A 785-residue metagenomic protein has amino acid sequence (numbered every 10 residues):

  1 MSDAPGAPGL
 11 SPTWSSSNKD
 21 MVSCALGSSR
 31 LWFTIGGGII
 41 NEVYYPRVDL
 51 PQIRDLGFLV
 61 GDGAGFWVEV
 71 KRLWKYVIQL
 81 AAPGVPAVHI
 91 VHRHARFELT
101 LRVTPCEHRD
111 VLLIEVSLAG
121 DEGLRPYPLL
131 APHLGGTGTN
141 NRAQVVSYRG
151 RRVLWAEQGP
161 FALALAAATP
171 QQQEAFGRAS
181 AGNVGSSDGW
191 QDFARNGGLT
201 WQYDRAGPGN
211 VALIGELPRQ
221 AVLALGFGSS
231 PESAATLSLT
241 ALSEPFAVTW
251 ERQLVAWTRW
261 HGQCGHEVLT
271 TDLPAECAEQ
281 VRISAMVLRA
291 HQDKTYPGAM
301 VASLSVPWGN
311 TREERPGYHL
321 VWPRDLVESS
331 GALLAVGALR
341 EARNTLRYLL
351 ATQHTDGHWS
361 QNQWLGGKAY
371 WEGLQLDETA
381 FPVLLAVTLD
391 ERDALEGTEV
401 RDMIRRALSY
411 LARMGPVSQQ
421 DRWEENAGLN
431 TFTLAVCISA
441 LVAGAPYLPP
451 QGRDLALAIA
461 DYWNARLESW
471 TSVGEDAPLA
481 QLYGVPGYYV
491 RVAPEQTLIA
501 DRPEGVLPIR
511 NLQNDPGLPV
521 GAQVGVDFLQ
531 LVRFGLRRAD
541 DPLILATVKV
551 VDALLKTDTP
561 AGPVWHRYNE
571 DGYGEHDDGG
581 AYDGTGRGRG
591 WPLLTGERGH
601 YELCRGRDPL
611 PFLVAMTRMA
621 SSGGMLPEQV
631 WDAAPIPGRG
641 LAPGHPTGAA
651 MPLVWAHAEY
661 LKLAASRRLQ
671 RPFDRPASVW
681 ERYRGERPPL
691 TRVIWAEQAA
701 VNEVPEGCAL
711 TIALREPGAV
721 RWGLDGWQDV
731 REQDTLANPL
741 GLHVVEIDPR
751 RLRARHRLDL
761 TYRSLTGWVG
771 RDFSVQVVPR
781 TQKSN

Functional and structural regions predicted by a protein language model:
S2, G9-W14, R282, Y462-P478 (+3 more regions): Non-catalytic carbohydrate-binding regions of carbohydrate-active enzymes
S2-A7, A95, C106-L113, S117-G317 (+1 more regions): Acidic/polar, glycine-enriched structural segments that form the non-catalytic walls/loops of the carbohydrate-binding
D3-H89, A164-D192, W260-P274, R715: An extended acidic
L118-A119, C264-L273, M286-H291, V327-L339 (+6 more regions): Well-ordered alpha-helical scaffold segments within catalytic/enzyme domains
A119-G120, R142-G150, W155-G159, F246-A247 (+5 more regions): Aromatic-rich carbohydrate-recognition surfaces in CAZymes
G138, V153-W190, T271, E276 (+3 more regions): Extended ligand-binding clefts on enzyme/binding-domain cores
V287-Y296, A338-S360, E399-Q420, A458-L479 (+4 more regions): Long, well-ordered core segments of solenoidal/helical folds
R675-N785: Glycan-association/targeting regions that enable binding to alpha-glucans and other polysaccharides
